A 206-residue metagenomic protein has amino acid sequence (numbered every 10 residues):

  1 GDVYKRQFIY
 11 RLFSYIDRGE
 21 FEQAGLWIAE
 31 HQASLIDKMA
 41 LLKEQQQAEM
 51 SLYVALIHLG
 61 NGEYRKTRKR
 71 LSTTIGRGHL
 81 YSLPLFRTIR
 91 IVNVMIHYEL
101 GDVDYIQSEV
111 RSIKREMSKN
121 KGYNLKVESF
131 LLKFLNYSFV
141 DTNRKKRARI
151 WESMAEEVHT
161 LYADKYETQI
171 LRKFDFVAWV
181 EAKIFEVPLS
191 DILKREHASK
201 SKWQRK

Functional and structural regions predicted by a protein language model:
G1-Y4: Short, small-residue-biased leader/transition segments that mark boundaries at the very start of proteins
R6-F13, Q46-L56, G60, T88-V92 (+1 more regions): "A position-specific structural signal for the A-helix of alpha-solenoid helical repeats
I28-A40, R68-H79, S112-G122, H159: Amphipathic alpha-helical segments of tetratricopeptide repeats
L41-Q45, H58, H79-L85: Short, contiguous acidic/charged loop-to-helix segments that flank catalytic cores in large enzymes
Y64-R65, T74-R77, L83-V92, D102-D104: Active-site-proximal binding-pocket segments
D102-K206: C-terminal non-catalytic interaction modules
